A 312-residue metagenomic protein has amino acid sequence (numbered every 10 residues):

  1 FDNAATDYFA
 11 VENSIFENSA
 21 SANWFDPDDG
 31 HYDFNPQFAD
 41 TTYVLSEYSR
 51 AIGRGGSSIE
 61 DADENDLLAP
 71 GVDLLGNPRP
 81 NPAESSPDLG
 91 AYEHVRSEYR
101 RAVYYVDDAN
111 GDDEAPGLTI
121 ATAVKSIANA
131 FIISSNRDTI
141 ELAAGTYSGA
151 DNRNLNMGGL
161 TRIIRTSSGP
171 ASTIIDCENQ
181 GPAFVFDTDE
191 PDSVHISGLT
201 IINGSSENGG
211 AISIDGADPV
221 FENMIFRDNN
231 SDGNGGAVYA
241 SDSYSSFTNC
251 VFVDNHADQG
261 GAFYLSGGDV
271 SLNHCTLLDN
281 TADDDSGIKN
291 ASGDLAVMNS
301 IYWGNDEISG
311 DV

Functional and structural regions predicted by a protein language model:
F1-Y48, E60-D63, L75, A83 (+4 more regions): Predominantly extracellular beta-rich ligand-binding scaffolds that present long acidic/polar faces for carbohydrate
E12-N18, D88-A91, D138-L142, I164-T166 (+1 more regions): Extracellular beta-strand repeat scaffolds in secreted/surface proteins
S21-D26, L45-Y92, R96-E98, G198 (+1 more regions): Active-site and glycan-interaction determinants of carbohydrate-active enzymes
D33-Q37, L160-S206: Right-handed parallel beta-helix/beta-spiral solenoid domain characteristic of secreted/periplasmic
N35-D40, H94-N129, T146: Right-handed parallel beta-helix/beta-solenoid
R50-S58, L89-N110, A128, I132-T139: Extracellular "leader-to-stem" segments immediately downstream of a signal peptide or signal-anchor in secreted/lumenal
N136-R162, G169, T173, D306: N-terminal extracellular ligand-recognition/capping segment immediately after the signal peptide
